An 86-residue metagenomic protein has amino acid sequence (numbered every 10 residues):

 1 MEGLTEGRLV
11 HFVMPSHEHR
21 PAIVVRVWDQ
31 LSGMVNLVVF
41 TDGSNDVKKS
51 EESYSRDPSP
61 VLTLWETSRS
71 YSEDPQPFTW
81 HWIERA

Functional and structural regions predicted by a protein language model:
G3-L4: Short, well-ordered loop/turn sites that connect or cap secondary structure elements
L9, M14-S53: Basic/aromatic-rich interaction segments and small domains that mediate binding to polyanionic partners
M34-A86: Intrinsically disordered, low-complexity, charged/polar segments
